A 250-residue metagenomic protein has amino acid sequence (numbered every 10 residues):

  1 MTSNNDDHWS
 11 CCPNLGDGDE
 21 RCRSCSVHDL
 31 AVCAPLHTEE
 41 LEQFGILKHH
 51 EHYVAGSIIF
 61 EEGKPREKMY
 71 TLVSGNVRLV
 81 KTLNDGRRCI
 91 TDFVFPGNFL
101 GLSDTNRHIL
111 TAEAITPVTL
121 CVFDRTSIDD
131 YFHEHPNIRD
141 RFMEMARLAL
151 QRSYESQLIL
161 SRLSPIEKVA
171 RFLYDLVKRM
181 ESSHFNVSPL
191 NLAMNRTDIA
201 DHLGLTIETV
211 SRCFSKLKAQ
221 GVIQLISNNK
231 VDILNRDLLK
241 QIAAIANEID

Functional and structural regions predicted by a protein language model:
M1-R179, A219-L225, I233-D250: Cytosolic regulatory regions built on CNB/CRP/Popeye-like sensor folds
V118, T206-T209: Ser/Thr-centric signal marking residues that sit in or immediately flank functional binding/regulatory motifs
S161, P165, S188-N195: Short, conserved alpha-helical segments within structured domains
M180-L190: Short helix/loop segment immediately N-terminal to the Walker
L190-L203, V210: A short alpha-helical element within helix-turn-helix/winged-helix DNA-binding domains across DNA-binding proteins
F214-S215: Short, hydrophobic-biased segments on the C-terminal half of alpha helices that form "recognition helices"
